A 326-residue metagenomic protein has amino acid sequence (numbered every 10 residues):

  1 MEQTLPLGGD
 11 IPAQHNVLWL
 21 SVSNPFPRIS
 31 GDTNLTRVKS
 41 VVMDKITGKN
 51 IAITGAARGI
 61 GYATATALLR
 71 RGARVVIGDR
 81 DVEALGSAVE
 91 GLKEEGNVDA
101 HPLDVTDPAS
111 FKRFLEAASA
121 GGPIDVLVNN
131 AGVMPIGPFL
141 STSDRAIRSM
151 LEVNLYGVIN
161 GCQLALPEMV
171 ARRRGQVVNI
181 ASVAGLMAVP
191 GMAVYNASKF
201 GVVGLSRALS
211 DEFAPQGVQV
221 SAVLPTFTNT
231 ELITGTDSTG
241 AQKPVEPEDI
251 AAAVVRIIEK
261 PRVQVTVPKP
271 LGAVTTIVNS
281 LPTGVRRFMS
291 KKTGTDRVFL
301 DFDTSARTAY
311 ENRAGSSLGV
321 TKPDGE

Functional and structural regions predicted by a protein language model:
D44-V76: Canonical Rossmann dinucleotide-binding motif of NAD(H)/NADP(H)-dependent dehydrogenases/reductases, specifically
V82-E83, P102-R113, D144-R145: The beta1-alpha1 cofactor-binding region of Rossmann-like NAD(H)/NADP(H)-dependent oxidoreductases
P138-F139, A146-L151: Substrate-binding pocket helix/loop in short-chain dehydrogenase/reductase
C162, S198: Active-site helix of classical SDR
P167, D211-P215: Alpha-helical segment proximal to the catalytic Tyr-Lys
S182: Residue(s) in the substrate-gating loop at a strand-loop-helix junction that position the organic substrate next
A222, S238-T276: C-terminal helical subdomain
